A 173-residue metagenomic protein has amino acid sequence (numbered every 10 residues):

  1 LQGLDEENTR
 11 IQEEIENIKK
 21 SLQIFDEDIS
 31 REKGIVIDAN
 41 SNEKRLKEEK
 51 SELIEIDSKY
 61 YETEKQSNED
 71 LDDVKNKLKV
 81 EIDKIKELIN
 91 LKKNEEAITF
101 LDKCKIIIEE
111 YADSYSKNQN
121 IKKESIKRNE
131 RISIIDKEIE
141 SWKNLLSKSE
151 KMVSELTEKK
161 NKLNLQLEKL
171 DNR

Functional and structural regions predicted by a protein language model:
L1-R173: Extended alpha-helical coiled-coil stalk/rod domains used as structural arms in giant protein assemblies
